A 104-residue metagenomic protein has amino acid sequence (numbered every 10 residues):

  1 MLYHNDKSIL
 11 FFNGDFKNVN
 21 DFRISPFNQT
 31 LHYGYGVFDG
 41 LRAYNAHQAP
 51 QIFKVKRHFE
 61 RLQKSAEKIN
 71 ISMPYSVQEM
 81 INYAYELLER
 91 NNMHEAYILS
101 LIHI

Functional and structural regions predicted by a protein language model:
M1-I102: Conserved alpha/beta cores of soluble small-molecule-handling proteins
